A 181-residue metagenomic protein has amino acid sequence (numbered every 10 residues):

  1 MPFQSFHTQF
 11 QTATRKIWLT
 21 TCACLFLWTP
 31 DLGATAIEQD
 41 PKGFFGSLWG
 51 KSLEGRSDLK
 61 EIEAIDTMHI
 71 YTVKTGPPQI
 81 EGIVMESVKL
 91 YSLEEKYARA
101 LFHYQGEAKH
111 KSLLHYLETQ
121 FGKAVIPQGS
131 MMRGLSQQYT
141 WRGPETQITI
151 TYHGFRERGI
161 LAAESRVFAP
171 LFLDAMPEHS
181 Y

Functional and structural regions predicted by a protein language model:
M1-A13: N-terminal secretory signal peptides that target proteins for export/translocation
F3, G82-I83, G143: Alpha-helix boundary/capping detector
T20-W28: Bacterial N-terminal signal peptides
D31-G33: Membrane-interface motif at the C-terminal end of an N-terminal transmembrane signal
T35-T75, L101-Y181: Non-cytosolic coordination micro-motifs
G76-E94: Short, compositionally biased low-complexity segments enriched in polar/charged residues
L93-L101: Acidic/histidine-rich, surface-exposed loop or edge segments in extracytoplasmic proteins
